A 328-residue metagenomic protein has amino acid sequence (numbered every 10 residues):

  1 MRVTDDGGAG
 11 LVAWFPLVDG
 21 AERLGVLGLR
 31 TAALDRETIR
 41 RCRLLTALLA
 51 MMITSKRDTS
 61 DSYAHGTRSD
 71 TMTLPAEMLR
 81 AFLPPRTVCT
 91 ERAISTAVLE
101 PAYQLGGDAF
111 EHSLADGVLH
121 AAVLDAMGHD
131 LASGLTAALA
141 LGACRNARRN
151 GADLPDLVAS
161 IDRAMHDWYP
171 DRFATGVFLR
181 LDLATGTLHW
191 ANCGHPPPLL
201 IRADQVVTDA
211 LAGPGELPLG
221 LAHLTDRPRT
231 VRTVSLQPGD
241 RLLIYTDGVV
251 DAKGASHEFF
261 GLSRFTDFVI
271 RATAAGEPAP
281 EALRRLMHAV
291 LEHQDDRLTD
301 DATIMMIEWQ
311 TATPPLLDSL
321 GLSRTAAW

Functional and structural regions predicted by a protein language model:
A9-D19, R232: A short, aliphatic-rich beta-strand micro-motif
A21, L29, T38-K56, D247 (+1 more regions): Interdomain signal-transducing alpha-helices
G25-D35, A126-M127, A252, Q310: Short beta-strand-to-loop transition segments that serve as allosteric relay/switch motifs in sensory/regulatory domains
L34, I39-L48, M52, Y103-V177 (+2 more regions): Primarily the active-site beta-strand->alpha-helix module of PP2C/PPM metal-dependent phosphatases, and frequently
E37, D130-A147, L236, D240-Q294 (+3 more regions): Active-site-proximal, acidic helix/loop segment immediately C-terminal to a metal-coordinating Asp/Glu
L45-G107: Regulatory cytosolic signal-relay segments
T71, P75-P84, V88-E91, L131-G215 (+3 more regions): Catalytic core of PPM/PP2C metal-dependent serine/threonine phosphatase domains
G176, G213-S256, D296-T299: Acidic loop->beta-strand submotif enriched in PP2C/PPM serine/threonine phosphatases
